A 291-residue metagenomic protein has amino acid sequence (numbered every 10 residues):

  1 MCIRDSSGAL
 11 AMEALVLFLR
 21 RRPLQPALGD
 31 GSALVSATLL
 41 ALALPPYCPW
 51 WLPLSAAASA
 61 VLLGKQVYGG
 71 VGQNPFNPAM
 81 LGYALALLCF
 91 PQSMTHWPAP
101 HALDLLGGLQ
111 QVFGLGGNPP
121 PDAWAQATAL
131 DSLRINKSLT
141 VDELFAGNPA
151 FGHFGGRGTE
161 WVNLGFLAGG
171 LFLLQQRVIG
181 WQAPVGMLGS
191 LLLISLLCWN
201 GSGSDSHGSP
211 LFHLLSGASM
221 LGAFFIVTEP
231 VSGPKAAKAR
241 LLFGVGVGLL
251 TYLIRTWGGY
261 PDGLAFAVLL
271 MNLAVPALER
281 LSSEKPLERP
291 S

Functional and structural regions predicted by a protein language model:
M1-I3: Short, small-residue-biased leader/transition segments that mark boundaries at the very start of proteins
A11-L24, V61-G72, L167-V178, F224-S232: C-terminal ends of transmembrane helices
L19, I254-S291: Cytosolic-side transmembrane-helix boundaries in multi-pass membrane proteins
Q25-S36, P53-A56, Q73-Y83, W181-G189 (+2 more regions): Cytoplasmic-side transmembrane-helix entry/capping segments in multi-pass membrane proteins
S32-A43, M80-S93, G189-C198, A218-F225 (+3 more regions): Small-residue-rich segments of transmembrane alpha-helices in multi-pass membrane proteins, especially helix faces
Q73-L167: Long hydrophobic alpha-helical segments that form multi-pass transmembrane helix bundles in integral membrane proteins
P75-M80, P210-S219, R240, G258-M271: Loop-to-transmembrane alpha-helix initiation sites
P184-A237: A beta-strand-loop signature enriched in Asp, Gly, Thr, and Trp that corresponds to the sialidase/neuraminidase Asp-box
